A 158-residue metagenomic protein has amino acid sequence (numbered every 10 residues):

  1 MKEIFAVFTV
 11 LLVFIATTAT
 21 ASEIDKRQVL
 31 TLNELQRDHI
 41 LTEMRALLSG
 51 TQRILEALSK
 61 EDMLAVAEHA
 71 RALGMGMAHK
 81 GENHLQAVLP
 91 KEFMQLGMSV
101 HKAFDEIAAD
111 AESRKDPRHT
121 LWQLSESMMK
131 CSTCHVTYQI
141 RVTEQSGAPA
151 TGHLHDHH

Functional and structural regions predicted by a protein language model:
M1-I4: Positively charged n-region of N-terminal signal peptides that target proteins for export
A6-A16: Bacterial N-terminal signal peptides
T17-A21: Sec/Tat signal peptide C-region and signal peptidase I cleavage site
S22-H158: Sequence context surrounding c-type heme c attachment/ligation sites in exported
